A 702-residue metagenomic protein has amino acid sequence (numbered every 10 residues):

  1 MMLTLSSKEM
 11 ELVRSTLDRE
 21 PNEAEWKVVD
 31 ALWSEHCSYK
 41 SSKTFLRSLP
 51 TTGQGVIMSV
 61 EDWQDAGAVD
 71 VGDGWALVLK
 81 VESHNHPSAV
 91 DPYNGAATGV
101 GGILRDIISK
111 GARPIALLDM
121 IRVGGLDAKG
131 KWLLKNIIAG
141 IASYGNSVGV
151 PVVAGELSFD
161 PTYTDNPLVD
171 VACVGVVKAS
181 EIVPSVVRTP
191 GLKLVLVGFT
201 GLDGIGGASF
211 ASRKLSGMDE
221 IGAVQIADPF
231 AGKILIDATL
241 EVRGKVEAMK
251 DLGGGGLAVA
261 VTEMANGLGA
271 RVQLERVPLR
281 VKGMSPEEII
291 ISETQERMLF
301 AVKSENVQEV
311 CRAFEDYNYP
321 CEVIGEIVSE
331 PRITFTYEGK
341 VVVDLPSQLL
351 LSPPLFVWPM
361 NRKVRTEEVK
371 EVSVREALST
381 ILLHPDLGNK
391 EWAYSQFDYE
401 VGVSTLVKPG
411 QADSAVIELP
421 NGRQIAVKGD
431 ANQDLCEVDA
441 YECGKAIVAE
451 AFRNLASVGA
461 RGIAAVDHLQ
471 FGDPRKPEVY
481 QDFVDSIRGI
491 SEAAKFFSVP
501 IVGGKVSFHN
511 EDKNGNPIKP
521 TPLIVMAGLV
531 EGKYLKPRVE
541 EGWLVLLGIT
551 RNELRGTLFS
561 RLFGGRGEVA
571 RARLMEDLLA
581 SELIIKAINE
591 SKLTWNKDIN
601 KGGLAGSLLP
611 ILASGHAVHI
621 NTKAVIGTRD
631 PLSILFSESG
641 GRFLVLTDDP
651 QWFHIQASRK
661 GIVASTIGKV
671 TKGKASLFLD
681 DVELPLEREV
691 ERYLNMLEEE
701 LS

Functional and structural regions predicted by a protein language model:
M2-R19, E23-E35: Helix-rich terminal scaffold detector
K27-E241, E247, R271-L279, I289-S292 (+4 more regions): Glycine-rich phosphate/pyrophosphate-binding loop regions near the starts of catalytic domains
P229-Q295, G472, R571-G640: Active-site-proximal betaalpha loop/short-helix elements that scaffold phosphoryl/nucleotidyl transfer chemistry
G267-G269, Q295-R297, Y319, E330 (+13 more regions): Active-site lining segments that contact anionic ligands and/or coordinate catalytic metals
E296-E330, E338: Extended, regular secondary-structure scaffolds
A301-Q308, L644-F653: Helix N-cap motif at beta-to-alpha junctions
E309-N318, W652-I662: Short amphipathic alpha-helices in soluble, non-transmembrane regions that often serve as interface/regulatory elements
P320-N389, L554-L562, R566-L578, L608 (+2 more regions): Acidic, Ser/Thr/Pro-rich beta/coil linker or hinge segments at domain junctions
